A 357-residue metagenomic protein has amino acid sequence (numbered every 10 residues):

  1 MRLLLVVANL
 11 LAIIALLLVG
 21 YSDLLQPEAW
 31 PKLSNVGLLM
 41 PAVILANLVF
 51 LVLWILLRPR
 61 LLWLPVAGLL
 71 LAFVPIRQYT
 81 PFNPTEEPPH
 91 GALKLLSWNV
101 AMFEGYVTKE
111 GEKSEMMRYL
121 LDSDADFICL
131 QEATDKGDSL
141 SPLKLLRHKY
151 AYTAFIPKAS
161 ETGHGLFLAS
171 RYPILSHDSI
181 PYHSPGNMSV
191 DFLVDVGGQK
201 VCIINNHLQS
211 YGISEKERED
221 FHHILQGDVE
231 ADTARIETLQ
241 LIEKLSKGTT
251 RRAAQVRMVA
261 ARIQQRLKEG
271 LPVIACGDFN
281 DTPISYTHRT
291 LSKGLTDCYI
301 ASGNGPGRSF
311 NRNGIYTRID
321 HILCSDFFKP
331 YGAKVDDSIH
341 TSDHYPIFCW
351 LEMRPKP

Functional and structural regions predicted by a protein language model:
M1-L10, C129-G137: N-terminal capping/interface segment
R2-L16, Y21-W54, W63-A67, D178-I180 (+3 more regions): Metal-dependent phosphoester-hydrolase catalytic domains
W30, E110-S114, L140, Y316: Structural motif corresponding to alpha-helix initiation and N-cap regions
P59-R60: N-terminal targeting/secretion presequences
P65, L69-G91, V107-T108, M117 (+2 more regions): Structured beta-strand-rich core segments of catalytic domains in phosphoester-bond hydrolases
K94-V100, M116-L140, I156, C202-H207 (+5 more regions): Active-site beta-strand/loop signature of hydrolases that rely on acidic residues for catalysis
S97-K113, G212-T249: Acidic/histidine-rich helix-loop elements that form or flank divalent-metal/phosphate-binding sites at the catalytic
A101-F103, D135, Y172-I174, L208-Y211 (+4 more regions): Short, solvent-exposed loop/turn segments at secondary-structure junctions
